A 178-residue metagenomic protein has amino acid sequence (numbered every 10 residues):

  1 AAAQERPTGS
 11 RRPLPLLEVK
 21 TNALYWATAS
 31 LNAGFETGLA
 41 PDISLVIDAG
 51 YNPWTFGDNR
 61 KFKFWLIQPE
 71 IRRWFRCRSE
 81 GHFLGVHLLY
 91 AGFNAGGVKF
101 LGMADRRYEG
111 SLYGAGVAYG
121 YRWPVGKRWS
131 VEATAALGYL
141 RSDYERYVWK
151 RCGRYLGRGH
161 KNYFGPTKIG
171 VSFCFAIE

Functional and structural regions predicted by a protein language model:
A1-R12, I177-E178: Cleavable N-terminal export/targeting peptides
R11-P13, A23-L24, D58-K63, A104-S111 (+1 more regions): Replace "Gram-negative outer membrane beta-barrel proteins" with "bacterial and organellar outer membrane beta-barrel
P15-E18, P53, K99-A104, C152-R158: Extracytoplasmic loops and strand-loop junctions of Gram-negative outer membrane beta-barrel proteins
L16-E18, T28-S30, F64-Q68, L112-G116 (+1 more regions): Transmembrane beta-barrel architecture of outer-membrane proteins
T37-A133, C174-F175: Gram-negative (and chloroplast) outer-membrane scaffold detector with strong preference for beta-barrel transmembrane
A133-Y139: Internal, hydrophobic beta-strand segments that form the core of beta-sheet-rich folds
Y144-R146, G153-N162: A short acidic/glycine-rich loop-to-helix N-cap element
Y163-E178: Outer-membrane beta-barrel "beta-signal"
